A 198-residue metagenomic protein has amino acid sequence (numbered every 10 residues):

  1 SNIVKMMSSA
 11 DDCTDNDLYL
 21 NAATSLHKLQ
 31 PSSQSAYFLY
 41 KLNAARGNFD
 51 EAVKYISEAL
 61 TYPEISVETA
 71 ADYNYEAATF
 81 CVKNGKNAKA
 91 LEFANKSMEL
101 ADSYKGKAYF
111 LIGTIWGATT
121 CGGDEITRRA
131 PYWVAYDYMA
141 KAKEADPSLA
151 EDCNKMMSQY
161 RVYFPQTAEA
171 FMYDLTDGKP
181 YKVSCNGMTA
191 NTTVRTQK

Functional and structural regions predicted by a protein language model:
S1-V4, D15-Y19, K28-F38, S66-N74 (+2 more regions): Generic helix N-cap/helix-start motif at coil->alpha-helix transitions
N2-M7, A22, L39, A70 (+4 more regions): Structural register within alpha-helical repeat arrays
D11-D12, A45, E64-V67, T79-G85 (+4 more regions): Short coil/turn linking the two alpha-helices of tandem helical-hairpin repeats
A22-S32, S57-V67, K96-D102: Solenoid-like repeat scaffolds
K96-E99, T127-E151, S158: TPR/TPR-like (Sel1-like) alpha-helical repeat modules
K141-K198: Terminal, low-structured helical/coil segments at or just beyond the last alpha-helical repeat
